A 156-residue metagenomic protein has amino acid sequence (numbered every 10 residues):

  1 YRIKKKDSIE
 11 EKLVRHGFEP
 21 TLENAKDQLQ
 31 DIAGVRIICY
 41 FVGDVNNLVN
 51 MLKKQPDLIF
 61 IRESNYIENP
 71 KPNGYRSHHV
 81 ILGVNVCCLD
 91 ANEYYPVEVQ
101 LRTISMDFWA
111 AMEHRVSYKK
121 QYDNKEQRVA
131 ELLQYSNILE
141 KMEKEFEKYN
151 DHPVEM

Functional and structural regions predicted by a protein language model:
Y1-F18: Surface-exposed, low-hydrophobicity interaction/linker segments
T21-Q30: Short, flexible, solvent-exposed loop/turn segments with mixed acidic/basic and small polar residues
K26, C39-K148: Long beta-strand-rich cores associated with HINT superfamily self-processing modules
I32-C39: Terminal, regulation- and interaction-focused segments at domain boundaries
E147-M156: Eukaryotic low-complexity, non-globular regulatory regions
